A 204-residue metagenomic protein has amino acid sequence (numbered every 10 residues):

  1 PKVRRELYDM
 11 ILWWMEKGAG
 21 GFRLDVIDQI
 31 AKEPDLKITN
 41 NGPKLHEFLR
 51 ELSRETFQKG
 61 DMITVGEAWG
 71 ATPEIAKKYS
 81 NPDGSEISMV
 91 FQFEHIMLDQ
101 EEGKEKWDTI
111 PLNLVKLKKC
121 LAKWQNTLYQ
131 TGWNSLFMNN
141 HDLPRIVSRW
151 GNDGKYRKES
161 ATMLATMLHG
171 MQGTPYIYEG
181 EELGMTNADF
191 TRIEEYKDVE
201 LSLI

Functional and structural regions predicted by a protein language model:
P1-I204: Active-site and adjacent substrate-binding regions of carbohydrate-active enzymes
